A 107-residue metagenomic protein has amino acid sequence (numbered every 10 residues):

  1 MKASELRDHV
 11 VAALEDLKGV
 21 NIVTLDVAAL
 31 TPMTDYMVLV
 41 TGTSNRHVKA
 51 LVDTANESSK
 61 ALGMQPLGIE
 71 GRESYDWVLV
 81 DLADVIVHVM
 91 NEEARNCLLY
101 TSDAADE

Functional and structural regions predicted by a protein language model:
A3-D16, T54, R72-Y75: Intrinsically disordered regulatory regions flanking bHLH/HLH domains in eukaryotic helix-loop-helix transcription
D8-D35: N-terminal first-folded block
V23-T31, L67-D84: Glycine/charge-rich, flexible interdomain linkers and switch-proximal surface loops that mediate coupling
L39-T41: Short hydrophobic/aromatic beta-strand micro-patches that form the beta-sheet surface supporting nucleotide- or nucleic
S44: Glycine-rich phosphate/diphosphate-binding loop of Rossmann-like nucleotide-binding domains
H47-E57, A61-M64, L79: Compact, glycine-rich, soluble single-domain proteins
M90-L99: C-terminal structural segments of small proteins and small subunits
Y100-A105: Conserved small/polar residues in nucleotide/adenosyl-binding loops
